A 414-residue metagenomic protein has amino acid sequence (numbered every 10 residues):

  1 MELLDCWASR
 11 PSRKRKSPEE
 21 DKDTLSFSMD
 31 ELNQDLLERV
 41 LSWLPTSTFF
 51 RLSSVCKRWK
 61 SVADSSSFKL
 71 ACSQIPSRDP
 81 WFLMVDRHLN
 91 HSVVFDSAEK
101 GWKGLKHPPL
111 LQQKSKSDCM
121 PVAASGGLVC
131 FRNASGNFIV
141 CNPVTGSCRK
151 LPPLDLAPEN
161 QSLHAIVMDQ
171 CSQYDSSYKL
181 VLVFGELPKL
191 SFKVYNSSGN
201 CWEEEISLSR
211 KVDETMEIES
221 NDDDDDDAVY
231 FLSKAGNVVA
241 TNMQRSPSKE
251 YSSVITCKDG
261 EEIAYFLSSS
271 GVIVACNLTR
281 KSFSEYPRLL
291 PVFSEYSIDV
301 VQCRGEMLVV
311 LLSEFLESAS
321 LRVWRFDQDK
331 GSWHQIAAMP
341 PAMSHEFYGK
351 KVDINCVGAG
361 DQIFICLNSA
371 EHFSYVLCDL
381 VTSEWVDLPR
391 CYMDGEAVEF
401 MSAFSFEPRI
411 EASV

Functional and structural regions predicted by a protein language model:
M1-V414: N-terminal entry/capping and adjacent linker segments that precede and initiate structured domains
